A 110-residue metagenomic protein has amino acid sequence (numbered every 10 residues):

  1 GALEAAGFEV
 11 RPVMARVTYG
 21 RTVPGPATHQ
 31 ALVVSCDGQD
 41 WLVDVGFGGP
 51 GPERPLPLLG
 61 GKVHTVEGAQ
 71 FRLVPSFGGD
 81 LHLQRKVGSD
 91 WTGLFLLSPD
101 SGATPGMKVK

Functional and structural regions predicted by a protein language model:
G1-M14, L32: Cysteine-centered nucleophilic/redox motifs
V13-K110: His-Asp-centered catalytic microenvironments across diverse enzyme cores, prominently the transglutaminase-like
